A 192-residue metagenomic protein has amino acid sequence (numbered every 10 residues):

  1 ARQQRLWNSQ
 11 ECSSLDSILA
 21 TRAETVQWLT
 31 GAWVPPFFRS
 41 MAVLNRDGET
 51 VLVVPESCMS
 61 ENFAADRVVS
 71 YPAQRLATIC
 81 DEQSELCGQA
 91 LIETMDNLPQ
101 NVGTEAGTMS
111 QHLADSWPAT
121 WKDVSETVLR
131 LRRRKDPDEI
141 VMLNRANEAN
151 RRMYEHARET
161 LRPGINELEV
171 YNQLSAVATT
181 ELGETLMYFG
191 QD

Functional and structural regions predicted by a protein language model:
A1-M153: A composition/biophysics-driven feature that prefers long, compositionally simple stretches
S9-T21, T25-V26, M109, N150-D192: Active-site cores enriched in adjacent His and Asp/Glu residues with nearby glycine-rich loops that coordinate divalent
